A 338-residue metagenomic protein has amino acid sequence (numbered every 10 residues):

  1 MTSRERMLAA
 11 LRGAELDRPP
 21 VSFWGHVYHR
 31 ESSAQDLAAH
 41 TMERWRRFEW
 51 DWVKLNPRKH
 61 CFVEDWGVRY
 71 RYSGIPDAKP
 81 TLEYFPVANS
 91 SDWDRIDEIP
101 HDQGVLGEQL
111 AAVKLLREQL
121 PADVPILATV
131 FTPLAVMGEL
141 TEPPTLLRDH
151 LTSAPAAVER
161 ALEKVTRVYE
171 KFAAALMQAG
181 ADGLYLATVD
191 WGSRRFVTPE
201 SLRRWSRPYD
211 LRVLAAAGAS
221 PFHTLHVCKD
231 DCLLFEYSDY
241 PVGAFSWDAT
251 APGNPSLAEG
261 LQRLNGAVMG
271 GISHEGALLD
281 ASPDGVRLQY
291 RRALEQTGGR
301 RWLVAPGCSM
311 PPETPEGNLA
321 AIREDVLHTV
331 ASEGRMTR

Functional and structural regions predicted by a protein language model:
M1-Y28, H40, P100-R338: Active-site loop segments of alpha/beta catalytic cores
V27-V53: Active-site-flanking structural segment that lines cofactor/substrate pockets
S33, P86-S91, A281-S282: Intrinsic-disorder/low-complexity, polar/charged segments
S33-A39, V63-I75: Glycine-rich loop at the start of a catalytic domain that most often binds anionic cofactors/ligands
W50-V63, G67-R69: Membrane helical hairpin/interfacial module
K59-F62, D77, P133-L134: A short acidic, glycine/proline-enriched capping/turn motif at secondary-structure boundaries, especially helix N-cap
R69-Y72, T81-P86, G138-L147: Short, flexible, mixed-charge acidic loops at enzyme active sites
P76-E118: A gly/proline- and charged-residue-enriched helix-loop-helix capping module
